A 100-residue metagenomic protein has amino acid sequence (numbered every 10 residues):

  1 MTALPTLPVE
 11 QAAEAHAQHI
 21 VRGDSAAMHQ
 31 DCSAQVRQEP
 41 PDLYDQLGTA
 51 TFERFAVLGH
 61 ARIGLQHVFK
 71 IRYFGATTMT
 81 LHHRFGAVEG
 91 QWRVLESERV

Functional and structural regions predicted by a protein language model:
M1-A13, A17-I20, T77, V88 (+1 more regions): Low-complexity, intrinsically disordered terminal/linker segments enriched in charged and Gly/Pro repeats
L4-P5, E10-G64: Short solvent-exposed beta->alpha transition segments
P40-V100: Surface-exposed, charged secondary-structure patches
